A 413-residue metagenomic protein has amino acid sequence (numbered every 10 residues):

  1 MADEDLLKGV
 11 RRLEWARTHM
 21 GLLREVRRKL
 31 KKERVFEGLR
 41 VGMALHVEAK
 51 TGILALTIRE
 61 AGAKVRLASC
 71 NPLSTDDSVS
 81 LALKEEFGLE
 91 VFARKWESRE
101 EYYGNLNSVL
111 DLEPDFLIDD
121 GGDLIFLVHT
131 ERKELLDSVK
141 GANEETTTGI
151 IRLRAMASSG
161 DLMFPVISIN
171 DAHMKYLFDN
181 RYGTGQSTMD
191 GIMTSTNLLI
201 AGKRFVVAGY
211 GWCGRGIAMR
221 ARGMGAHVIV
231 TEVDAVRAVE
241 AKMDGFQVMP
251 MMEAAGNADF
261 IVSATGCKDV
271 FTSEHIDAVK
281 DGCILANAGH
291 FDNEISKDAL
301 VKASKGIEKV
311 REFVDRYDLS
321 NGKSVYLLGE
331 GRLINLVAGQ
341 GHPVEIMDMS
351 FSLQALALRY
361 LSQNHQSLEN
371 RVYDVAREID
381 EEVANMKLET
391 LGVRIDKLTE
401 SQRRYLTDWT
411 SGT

Functional and structural regions predicted by a protein language model:
A2-F36, S69-K203: Glycine/serine-rich phosphate-binding loop and adjoining beta1-alpha1 elements at the start of nucleotide-handling
D5-L22, F36-R40, E48, S69 (+3 more regions): Adenosine-phosphate binding glycine-rich loop
M43-T51, N71-T75, G122-L124, W212: Gly/Ser/Thr-rich loops at beta-strand to alpha-helix junctions that form or flank small-molecule/cofactor-binding
L45-G62, D179, G183-A258, S263-K268: Glycine-rich phosphate/diphosphate-binding loop of Rossmann-like nucleotide-binding domains
A63-D76, I229-T231: Short internal beta-strands
S69, F116-G121, R132-T148, C267 (+3 more regions): ADP-ribose/adenylate-binding Rossmann-like module
L110-D111, I200, A254-G256, I276-K280: A short, aliphatic-rich alpha-helical micro-motif
